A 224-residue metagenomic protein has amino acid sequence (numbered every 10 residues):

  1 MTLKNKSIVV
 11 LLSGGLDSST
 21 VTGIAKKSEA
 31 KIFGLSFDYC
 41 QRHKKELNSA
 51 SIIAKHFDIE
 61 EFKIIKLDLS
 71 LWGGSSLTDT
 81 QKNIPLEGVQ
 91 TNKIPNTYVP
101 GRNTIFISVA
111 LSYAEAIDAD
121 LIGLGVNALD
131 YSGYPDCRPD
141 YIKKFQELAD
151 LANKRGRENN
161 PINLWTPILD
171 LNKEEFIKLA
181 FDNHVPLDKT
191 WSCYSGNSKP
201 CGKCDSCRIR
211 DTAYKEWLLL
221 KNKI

Functional and structural regions predicted by a protein language model:
M1-N183: ATP-dependent adenylation/nucleotidyltransferase module used to activate substrates
S108, K189-T212: Local cysteine-cluster metal-coordination motifs and their immediate loop/turn environment, predominantly Fe-S cluster
D130, Y214-K215: Glycine-rich nucleotide phosphate-binding loop and flanking beta-alpha elements of Rossmann-like dinucleotide-binding
N160-I162, D188-W191: Acidic interhelical loop/turn segments
K178, D211, W217-L220: Flexible, glycine-/basic-rich loop-and-beta segments that form/coincide with the SAM-dependent methyltransferase
G196-N197, L218-I224: Short cysteine/histidine-rich metal-coordination sites, predominantly Zn2+-binding motifs
